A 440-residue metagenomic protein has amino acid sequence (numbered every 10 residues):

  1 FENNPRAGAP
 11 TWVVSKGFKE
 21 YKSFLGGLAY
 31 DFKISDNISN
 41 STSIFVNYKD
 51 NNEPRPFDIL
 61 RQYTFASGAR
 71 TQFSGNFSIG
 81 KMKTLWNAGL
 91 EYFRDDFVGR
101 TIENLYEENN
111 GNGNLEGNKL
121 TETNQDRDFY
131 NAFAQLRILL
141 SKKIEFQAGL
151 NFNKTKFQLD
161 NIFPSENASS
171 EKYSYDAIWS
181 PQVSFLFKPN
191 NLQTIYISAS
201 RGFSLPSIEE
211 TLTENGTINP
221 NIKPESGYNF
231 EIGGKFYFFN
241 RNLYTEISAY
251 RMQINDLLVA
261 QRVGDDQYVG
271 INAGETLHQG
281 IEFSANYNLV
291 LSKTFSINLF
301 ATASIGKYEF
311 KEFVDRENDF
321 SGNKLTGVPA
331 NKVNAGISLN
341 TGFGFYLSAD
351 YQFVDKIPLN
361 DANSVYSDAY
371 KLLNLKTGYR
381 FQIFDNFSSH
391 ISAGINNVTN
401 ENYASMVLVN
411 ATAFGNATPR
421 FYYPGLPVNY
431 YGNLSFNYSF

Functional and structural regions predicted by a protein language model:
G17-I162, E246, A285, T294-N298: Face-selective signature of the C-terminal outer-membrane beta-barrel domain
L28-F32, A69-G75, A132-L140, V183-F187 (+7 more regions): Residues on the lipid-exposed face of transmembrane beta-strands in outer-membrane beta-barrel proteins
A29-K33, N37-F45, N51-N52, K188 (+4 more regions): Membrane-embedded beta-barrel scaffold of Gram-negative outer-membrane proteins
S35-N37, S78-K81, S141-E145, K188-L192 (+10 more regions): Outer-membrane beta-barrel channels and translocator barrels
V46-D50, G75, Y92-D96, F152-Q158 (+11 more regions): Transmembrane beta-strands of outer-membrane beta-barrel pores
M82-N87, E91-F93, T123-M252, V290 (+2 more regions): Structural signature of Gram-negative outer-membrane beta-barrels, strongest in the C-terminal barrel of TonB-dependent
K142, N242, A249-Q253, I271-N360 (+1 more regions): Gram-negative outer-membrane beta-barrel transporters
I297, K356-P358, Y379-F440: C-terminal beta-signal and adjacent terminal beta-strands/loops of Gram-negative outer-membrane beta-barrel proteins
